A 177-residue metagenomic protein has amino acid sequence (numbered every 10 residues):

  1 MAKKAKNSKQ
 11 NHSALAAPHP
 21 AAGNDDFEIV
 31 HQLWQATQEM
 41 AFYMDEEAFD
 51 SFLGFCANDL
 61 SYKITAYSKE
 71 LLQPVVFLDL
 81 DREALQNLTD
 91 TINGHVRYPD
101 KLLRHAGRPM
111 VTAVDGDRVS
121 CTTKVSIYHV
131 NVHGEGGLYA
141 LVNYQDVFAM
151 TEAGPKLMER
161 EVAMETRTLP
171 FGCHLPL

Functional and structural regions predicted by a protein language model:
A2-N58: Short, low-complexity N-terminal intrinsically disordered segments enriched in polar/charged residues
A2-P18, L103-H105, M110-L177: A beta-strand edge to alpha-helix "cap/lid" segment located at domain peripheries
D25-E28, Q73, G136: Conserved aromatic-histidine-acidic binding/catalytic patches
H31-W34, V76, E83, Y139: A generic "alpha-helical surface" signal
E39-Y43, N93-D100, V132-H133: Short helix-to-loop capping/linker segments positioned immediately adjacent to catalytic or ligand/cofactor-binding
M40, F52, L85, C121 (+1 more regions): Hydrophobic pocket/interface hotspot
N58-K124: A solvent-exposed, acidic/Ser-Thr-rich amphipathic alpha-helical stretch
